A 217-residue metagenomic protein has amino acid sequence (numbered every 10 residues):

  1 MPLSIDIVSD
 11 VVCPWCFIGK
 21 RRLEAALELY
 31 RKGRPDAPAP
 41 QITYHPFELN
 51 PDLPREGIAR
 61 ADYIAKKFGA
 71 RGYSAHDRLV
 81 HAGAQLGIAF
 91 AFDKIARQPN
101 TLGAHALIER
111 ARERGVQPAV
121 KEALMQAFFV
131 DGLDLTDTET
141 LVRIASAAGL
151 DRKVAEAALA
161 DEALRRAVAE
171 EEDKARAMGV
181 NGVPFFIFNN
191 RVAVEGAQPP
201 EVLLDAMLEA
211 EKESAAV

Functional and structural regions predicted by a protein language model:
P2-V8, V12, I18-P40, Y44 (+1 more regions): C-terminal cap of thioredoxin/glutaredoxin-like
W15-C16, K67: A short His-aromatic
R21-F128: Structural alpha/beta surface segment adjacent to cysteine/selenocysteine redox centers across thiol/disulfide enzymes
